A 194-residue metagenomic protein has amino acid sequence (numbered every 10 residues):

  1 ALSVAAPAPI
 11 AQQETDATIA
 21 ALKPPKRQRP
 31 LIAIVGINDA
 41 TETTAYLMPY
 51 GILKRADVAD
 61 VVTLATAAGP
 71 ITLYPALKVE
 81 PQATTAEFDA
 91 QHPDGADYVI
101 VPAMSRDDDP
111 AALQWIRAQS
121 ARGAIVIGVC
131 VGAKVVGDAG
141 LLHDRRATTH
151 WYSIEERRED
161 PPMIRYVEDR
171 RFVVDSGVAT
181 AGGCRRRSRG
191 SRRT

Functional and structural regions predicted by a protein language model:
A1-V126, K134-A139, E168, S188 (+1 more regions): Extended, subdomain-level signal for the structured scaffold at the beginning of enzyme domains
L77-E80, P162-I164, A181-G182: Short, surface-exposed amphipathic charged segments that create phosphate/polyanion-binding patches used for binding
R106, P110, T148-W151, A181 (+1 more regions): Short, amphipathic alpha-helical segments
A121-I125, L142-R146, G177: Short active-site oxyanion
V126-I127, T148, V167, A179: Structural detector of well-ordered beta-strand residues that form the stable sheet scaffold of enzyme domains
L142-R170: A conserved active-site-flanking secondary-structure segment within enzyme catalytic domains
V174-T194: Conserved anion/nucleotide-ligand pocket segment
